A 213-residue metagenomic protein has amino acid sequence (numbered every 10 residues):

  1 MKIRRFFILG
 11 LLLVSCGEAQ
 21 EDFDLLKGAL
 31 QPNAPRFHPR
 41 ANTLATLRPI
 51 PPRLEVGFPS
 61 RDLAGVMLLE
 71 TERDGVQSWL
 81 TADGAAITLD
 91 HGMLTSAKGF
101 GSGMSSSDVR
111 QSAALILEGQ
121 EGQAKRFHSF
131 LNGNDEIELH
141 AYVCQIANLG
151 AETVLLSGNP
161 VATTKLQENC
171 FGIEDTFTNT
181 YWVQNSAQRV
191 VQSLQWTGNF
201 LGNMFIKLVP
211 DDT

Functional and structural regions predicted by a protein language model:
M1-K2, N42: Poly-acidic low-complexity segments
K2-L9: Sec-dependent signal peptide recognition, specifically the positively charged N-region followed immediately by
L12-S15: C-terminal motif of bacterial Sec signal peptides marking the signal peptidase cleavage site
G17-T88, G92-K98, E121-T213: Acidic, serine/threonine-rich low-complexity disordered tracts
G103-N132: N-terminal trafficking/processing presequences and adjacent post-cleavage segments of proteins routed to secretion
